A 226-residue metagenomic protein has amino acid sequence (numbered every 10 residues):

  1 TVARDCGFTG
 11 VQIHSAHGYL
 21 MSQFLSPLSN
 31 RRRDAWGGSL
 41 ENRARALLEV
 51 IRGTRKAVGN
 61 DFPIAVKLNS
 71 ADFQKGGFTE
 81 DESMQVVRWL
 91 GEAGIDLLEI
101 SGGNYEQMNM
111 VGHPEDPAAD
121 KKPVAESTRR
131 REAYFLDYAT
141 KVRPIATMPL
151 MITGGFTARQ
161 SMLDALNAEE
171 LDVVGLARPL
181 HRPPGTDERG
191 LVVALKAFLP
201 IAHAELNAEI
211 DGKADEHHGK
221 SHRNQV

Functional and structural regions predicted by a protein language model:
T1-L195, L199-A202, V226: Flavin-dependent oxidoreductase catalytic cores
A208-Q225: Intrinsically disordered, low-complexity, charge-rich segments with an acidic bias
